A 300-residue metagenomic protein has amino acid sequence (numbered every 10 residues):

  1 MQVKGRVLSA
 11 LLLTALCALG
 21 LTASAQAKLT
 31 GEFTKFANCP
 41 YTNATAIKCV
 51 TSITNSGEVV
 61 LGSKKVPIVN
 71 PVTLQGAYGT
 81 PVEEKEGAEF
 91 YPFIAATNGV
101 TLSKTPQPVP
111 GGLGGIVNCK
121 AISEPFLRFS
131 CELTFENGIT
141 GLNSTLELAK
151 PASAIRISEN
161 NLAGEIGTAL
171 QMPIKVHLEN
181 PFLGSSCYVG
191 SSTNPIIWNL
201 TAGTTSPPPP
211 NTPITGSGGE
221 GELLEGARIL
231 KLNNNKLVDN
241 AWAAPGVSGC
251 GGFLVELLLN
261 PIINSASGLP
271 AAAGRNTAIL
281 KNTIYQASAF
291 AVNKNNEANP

Functional and structural regions predicted by a protein language model:
M1-A27: Secretory targeting and sorting signals
K28-P300: Extracytosolic secretory-pathway proteins
